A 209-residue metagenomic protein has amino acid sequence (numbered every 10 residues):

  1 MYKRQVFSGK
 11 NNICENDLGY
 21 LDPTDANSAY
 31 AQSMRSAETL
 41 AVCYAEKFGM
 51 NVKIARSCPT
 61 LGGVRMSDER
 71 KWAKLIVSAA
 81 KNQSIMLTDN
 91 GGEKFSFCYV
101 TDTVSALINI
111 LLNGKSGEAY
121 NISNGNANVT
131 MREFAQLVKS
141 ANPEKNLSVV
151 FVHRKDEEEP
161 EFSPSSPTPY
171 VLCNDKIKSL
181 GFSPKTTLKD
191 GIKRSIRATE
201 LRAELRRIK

Functional and structural regions predicted by a protein language model:
M1-Y2, F134: Short, small-residue-biased leader/transition segments that mark boundaries at the very start of proteins
K3-N12, G49, R65, A80 (+1 more regions): Proline-centered turn/helix-capping motifs that create local helix->coil transitions or kinks
R4-I54, P59, S67: Catalytic helix-loop patch of NAD(P)-dependent Rossmann-fold dehydrogenases
F7-G9, G63-M66, E161, K176: Short beta-loop-alpha junction of Rossmann-like oxidoreductase domains
S36, L40, Y44, L75 (+2 more regions): Hydrophobic alpha-helix immediately C-terminal to the catalytic Tyr-X-X-X-Lys motif of short-chain
D68, W72-A73: Amphipathic alpha-helical segments in well-structured domains
A79-K209: C-terminal substrate-binding subdomain of Rossmann-fold SDR/epimerase-dehydratase oxidoreductases
